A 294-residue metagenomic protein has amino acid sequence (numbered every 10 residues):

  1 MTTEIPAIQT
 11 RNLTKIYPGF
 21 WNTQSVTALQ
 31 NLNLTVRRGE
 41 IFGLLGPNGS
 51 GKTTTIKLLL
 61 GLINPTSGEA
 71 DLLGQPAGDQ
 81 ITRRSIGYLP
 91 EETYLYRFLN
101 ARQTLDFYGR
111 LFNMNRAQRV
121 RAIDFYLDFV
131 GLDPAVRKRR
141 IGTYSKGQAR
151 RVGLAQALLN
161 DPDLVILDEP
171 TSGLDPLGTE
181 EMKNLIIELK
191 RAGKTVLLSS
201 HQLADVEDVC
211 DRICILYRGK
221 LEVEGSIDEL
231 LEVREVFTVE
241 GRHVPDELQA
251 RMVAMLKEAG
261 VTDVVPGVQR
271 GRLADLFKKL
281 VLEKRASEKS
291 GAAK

Functional and structural regions predicted by a protein language model:
M1, M114, M182, M252-M255: Detector for methionine-enriched segments
M1-E4, A293-K294: Short, Lys/Arg-enriched, disordered terminal segments
T2-T3, W21-T23, V239, D246: Generic structural hydrophobic/aromatic packing signal, biased to beta-strands
T3, L99, Y144, E229-L231 (+1 more regions): Generic marker of residues within folded, mature protein domains
I5-I8, K15-L198, L203-A204, D208-Y217 (+1 more regions): ABC transporter nucleotide-binding domains
G43, Y217-R218, T238, K278: Compositionally biased, low-structure terminal segments
I227-K294: Short, charged/small-residue-rich alpha-helical element at the C-terminal edge of ABC transporter nucleotide-binding
